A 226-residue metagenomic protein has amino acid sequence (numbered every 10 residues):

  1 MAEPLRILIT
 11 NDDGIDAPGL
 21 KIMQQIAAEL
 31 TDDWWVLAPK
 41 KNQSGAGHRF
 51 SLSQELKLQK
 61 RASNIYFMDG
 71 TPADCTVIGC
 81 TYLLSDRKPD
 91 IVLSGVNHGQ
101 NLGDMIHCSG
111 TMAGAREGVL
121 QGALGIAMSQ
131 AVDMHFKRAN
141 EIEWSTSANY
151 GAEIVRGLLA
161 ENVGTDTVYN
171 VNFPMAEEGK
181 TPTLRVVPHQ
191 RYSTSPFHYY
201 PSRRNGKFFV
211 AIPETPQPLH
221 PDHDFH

Functional and structural regions predicted by a protein language model:
A2-I7, K21-Y82, D86-K88: A cross-family phosphate/adenosyl-ligand binding-site feature
D13, N42, T71-P72, N97-Q100 (+1 more regions): Short glycine-rich anion-binding loops that position phosphate/pyrophosphate groups of nucleotides and phosphorylated
D13-K21, S202: Short acidic, Gly/Ser-rich segments with clustered Asp/Glu that frequently serve as metal-coordination loops in enzyme
W35-L37, Y66, L93, L124-M128 (+1 more regions): Hydrophobic/aromatic beta-strand patches that form the interior of the parallel beta-sheet core in alpha/beta enzyme
C75, I142-H226: Electrostatically charged, flexible surface regions
G79-D86, A113-L124: Alpha-helix C-terminal capping segments
N101-S109: Glycine/threonine-rich flexible loop motifs
V119-E143: Glycine-rich phosphate/pyrophosphate-binding loops and their adjacent beta-strand/loop elements at enzyme active sites
